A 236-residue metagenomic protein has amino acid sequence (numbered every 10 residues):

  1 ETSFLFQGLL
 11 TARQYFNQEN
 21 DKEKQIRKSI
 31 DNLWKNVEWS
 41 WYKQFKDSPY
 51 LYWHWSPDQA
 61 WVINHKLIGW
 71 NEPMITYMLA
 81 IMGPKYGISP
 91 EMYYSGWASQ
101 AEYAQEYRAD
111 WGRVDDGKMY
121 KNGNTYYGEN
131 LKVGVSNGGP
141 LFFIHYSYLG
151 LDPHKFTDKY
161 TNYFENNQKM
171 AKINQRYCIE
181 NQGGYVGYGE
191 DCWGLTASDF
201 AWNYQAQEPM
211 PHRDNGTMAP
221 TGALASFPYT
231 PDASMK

Functional and structural regions predicted by a protein language model:
E1-K236: Ser/Thr/Asn(+Pro)-rich, low-complexity disordered segments
